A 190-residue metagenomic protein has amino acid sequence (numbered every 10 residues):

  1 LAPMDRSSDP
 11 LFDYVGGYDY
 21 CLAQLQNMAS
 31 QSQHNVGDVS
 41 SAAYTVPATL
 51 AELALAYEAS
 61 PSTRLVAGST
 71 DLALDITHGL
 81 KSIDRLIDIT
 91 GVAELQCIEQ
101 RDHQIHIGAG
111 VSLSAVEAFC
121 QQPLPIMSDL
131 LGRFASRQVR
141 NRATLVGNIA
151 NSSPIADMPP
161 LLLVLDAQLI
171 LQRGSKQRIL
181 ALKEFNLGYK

Functional and structural regions predicted by a protein language model:
L1-K190: C-terminal structural segment of proteins
